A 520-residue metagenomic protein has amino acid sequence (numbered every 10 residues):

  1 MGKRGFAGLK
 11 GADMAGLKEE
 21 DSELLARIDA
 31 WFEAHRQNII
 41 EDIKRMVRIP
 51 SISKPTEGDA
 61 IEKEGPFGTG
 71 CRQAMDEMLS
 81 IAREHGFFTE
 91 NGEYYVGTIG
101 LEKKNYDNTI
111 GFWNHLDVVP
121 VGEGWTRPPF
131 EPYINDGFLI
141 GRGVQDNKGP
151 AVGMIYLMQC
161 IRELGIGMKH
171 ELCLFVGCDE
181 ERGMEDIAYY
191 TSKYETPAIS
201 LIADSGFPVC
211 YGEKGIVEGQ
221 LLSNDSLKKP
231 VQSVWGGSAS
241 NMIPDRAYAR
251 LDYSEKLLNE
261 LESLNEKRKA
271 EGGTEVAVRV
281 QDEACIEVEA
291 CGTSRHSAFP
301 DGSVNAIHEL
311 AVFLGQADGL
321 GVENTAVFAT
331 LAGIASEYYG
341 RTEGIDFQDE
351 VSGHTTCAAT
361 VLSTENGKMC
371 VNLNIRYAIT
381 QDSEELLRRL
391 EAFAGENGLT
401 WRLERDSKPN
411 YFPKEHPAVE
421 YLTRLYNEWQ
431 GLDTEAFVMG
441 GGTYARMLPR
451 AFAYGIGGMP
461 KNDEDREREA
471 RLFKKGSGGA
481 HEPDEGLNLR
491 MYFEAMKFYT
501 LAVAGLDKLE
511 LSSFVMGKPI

Functional and structural regions predicted by a protein language model:
G11-I140, L164-M168, D463: Acidic/His- and Gly-rich active-site-bordering loop/insert found across diverse amide/peptide-bond hydrolases
K44, L79, V152-Q159, A188 (+6 more regions): Predominant activation on well-ordered alpha-helical scaffold segments within soluble catalytic domains
G97-I99, A249, A284-C291, C370-L373 (+1 more regions): A generic structural motif
D107-V176, R182, Y194, R471-E494: Active-site metal-coordination/substrate-binding segment of hydrolases, especially metallo-dependent peptidases
N147-S226, E262, Y339-E350, F514-I520: Acidic/histidine-rich catalytic neighborhood of metal-dependent amide-processing enzymes
Y211-L222, S226-W235, S240-T293, S297-T360 (+1 more regions): Acidic-enriched catalytic cores of C-N bond-cleaving enzymes acting on peptides and small amides
S294, A298-N366, I379-E385, T400-I520: An extended, acidic, His-containing surface patch that forms the Zn2+-binding/catalytic region of metallohydrolases
